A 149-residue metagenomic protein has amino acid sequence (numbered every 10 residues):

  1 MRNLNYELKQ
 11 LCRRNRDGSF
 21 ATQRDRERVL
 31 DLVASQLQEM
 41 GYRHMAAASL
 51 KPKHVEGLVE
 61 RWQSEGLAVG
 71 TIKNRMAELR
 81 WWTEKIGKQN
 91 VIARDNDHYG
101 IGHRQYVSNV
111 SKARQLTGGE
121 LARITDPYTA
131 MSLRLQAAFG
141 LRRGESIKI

Functional and structural regions predicted by a protein language model:
R2, S49-L50, A122-D126: Short helix-capping and inter-helix turn/linker motifs at the boundaries of alpha-helical repeat units
L4, V55, Y128-T129: N-terminal alpha-helical segment
K9-Y106: N-terminal core-binding DNA-recognition domain of tyrosine recombinases/integrases
L79, G144-I149: Alpha-helix N-cap/helix-start motif at helix boundaries, enriched for small hydrophobics
W82, I86, G119-T125, I149: Alpha-helix C-terminal capping segments
G100-E120: DNA breakage-rejoining catalytic core of tyrosine-based enzymes
A113-R143: Basic, Lys/Arg- and aromatic-enriched nucleic-acid-binding interface segment
